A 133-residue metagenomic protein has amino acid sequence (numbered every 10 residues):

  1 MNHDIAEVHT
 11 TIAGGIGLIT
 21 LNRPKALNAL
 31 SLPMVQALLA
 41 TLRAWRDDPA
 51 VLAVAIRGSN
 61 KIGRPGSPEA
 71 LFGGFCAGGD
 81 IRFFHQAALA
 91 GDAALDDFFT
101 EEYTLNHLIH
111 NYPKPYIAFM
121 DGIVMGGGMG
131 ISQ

Functional and structural regions predicted by a protein language model:
M1-R57: Conserved CoA-thioester-binding segment of acyl-CoA-metabolizing enzymes
I19, I56, D80, I131-S132: Hydrophobic/aromatic residues within transmembrane alpha-helices of multi-pass small-molecule transporters
A29, L89, A93, M120-I123: Alpha-helix capping and helix-loop boundary segments enriched in small/acidic/polar residues
L42, N106-I109: Hydrophobic core positions within the conserved protein kinase catalytic domain
R57-G58, M120: Short beta-strand/turn micro-motifs composed of small residues that flank or help shape donor/cofactor-binding pockets
G58-T104: Glycine- (often His-adjacent) and acidic-residue-rich active-site loop that binds/positions the CoA thioester
I109-Q133: Glycine-rich beta-to-alpha active-site loop
